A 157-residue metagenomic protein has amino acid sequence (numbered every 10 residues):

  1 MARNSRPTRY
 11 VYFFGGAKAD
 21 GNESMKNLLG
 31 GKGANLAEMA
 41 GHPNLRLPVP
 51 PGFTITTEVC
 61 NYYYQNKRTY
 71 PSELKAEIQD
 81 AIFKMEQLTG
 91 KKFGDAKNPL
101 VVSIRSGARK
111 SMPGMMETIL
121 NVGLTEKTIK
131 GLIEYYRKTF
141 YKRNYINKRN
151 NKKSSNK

Functional and structural regions predicted by a protein language model:
M1-K157: N-terminal beta-alpha lobe that positions the nucleotide/phosphoryl donor in ATP/NTP-coupled carboxylate activation
